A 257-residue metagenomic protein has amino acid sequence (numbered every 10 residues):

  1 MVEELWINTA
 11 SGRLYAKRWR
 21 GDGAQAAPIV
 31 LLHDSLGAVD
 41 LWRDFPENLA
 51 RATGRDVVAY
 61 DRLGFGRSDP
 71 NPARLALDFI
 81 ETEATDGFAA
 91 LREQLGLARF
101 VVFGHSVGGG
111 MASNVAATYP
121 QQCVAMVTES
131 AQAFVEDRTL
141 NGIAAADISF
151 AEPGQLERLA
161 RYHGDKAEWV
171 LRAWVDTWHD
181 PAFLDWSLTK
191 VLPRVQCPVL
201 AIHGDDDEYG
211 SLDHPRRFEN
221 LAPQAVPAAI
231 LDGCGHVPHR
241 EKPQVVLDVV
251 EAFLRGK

Functional and structural regions predicted by a protein language model:
R18-P70: Conserved HGGG/HGGXW glycine-rich cap/lid loop of the alpha/beta-hydrolase fold
T53, A59-F100: Active-site loop/oxyanion-hole signature of alpha/beta-hydrolase fold enzymes
G110-T118, Q122-Q155: Flexible "cap/lid" loop of the alpha/beta hydrolase fold
V195, A201-H203: Short beta-strand/loop motif that positions the catalytic acidic residue of the alpha/beta-hydrolase fold
C197, S211-N220: Short alpha-helix in the alpha/beta-hydrolase fold that links the catalytic acid
D206-G210: Acidic catalytic loop of the alpha/beta-hydrolase fold
N220-H236: Catalytic histidine neighborhood in serine/cysteine hydrolases with alpha/beta-hydrolase-type architecture
C234-P243, L247: Catalytic histidine-centered segment of alpha/beta-hydrolase-like enzymes
